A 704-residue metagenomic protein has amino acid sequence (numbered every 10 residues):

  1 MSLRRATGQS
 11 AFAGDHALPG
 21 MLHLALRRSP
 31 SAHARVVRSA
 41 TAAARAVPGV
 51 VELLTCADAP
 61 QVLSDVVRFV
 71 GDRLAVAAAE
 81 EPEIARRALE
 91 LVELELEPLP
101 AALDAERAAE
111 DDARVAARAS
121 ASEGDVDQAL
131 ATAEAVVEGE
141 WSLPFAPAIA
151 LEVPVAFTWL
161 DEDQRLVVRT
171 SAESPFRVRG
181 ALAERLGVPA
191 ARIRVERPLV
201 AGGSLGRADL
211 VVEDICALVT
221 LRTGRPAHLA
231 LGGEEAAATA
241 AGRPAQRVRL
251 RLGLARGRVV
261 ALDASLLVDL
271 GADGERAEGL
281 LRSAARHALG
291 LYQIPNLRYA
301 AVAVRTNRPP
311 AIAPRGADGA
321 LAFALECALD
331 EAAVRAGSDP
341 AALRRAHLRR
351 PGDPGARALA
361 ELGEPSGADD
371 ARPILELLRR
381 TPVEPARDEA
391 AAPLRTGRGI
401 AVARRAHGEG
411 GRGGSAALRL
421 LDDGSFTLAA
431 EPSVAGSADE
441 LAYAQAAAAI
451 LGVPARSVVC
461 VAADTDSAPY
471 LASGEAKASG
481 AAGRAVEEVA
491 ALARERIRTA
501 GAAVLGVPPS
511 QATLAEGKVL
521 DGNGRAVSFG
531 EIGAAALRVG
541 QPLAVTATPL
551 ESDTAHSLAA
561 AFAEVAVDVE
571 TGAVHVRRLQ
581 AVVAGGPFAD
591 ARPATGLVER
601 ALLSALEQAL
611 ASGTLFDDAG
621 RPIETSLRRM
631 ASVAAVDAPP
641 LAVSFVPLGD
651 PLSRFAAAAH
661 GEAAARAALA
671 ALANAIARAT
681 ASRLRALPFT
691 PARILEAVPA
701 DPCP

Functional and structural regions predicted by a protein language model:
M1-P373, E389-P704: Cofactor-binding beta-sheet edge motifs in enzyme active sites
L378, R387-E389: Extended amphipathic alpha-helical scaffolds
T381-P382: Short, basic alpha-helical nucleic acid-contact segments in DNA-binding proteins and DNA transaction factors
